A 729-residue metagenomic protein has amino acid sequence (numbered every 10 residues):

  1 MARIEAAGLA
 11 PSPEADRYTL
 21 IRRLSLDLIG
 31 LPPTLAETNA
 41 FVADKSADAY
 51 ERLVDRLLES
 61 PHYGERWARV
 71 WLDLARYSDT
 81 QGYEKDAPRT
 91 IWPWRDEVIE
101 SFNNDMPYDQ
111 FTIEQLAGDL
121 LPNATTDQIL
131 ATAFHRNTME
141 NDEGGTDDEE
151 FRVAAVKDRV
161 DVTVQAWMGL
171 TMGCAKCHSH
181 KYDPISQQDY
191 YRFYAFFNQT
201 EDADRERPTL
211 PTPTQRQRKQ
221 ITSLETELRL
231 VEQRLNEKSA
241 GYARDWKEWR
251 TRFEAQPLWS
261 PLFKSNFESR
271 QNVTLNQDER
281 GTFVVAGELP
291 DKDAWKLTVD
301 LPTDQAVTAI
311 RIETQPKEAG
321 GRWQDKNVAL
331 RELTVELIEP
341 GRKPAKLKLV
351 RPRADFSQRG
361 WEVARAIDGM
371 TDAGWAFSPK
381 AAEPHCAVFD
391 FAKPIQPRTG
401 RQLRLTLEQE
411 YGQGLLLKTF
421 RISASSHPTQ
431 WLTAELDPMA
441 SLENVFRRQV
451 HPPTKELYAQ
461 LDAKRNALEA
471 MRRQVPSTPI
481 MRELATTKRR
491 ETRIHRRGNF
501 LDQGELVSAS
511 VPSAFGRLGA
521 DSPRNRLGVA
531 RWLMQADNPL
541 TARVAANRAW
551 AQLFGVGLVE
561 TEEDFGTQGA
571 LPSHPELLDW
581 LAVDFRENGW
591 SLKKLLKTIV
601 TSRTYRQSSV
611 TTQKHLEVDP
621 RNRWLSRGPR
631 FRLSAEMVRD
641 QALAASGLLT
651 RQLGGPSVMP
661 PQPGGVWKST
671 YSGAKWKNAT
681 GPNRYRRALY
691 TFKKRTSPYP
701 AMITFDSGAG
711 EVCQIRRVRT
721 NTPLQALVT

Functional and structural regions predicted by a protein language model:
M1-R22, D27, L31-H62, S78-N123 (+5 more regions): Primarily short, surface-exposed interaction patches in extracytoplasmic proteins
L120-T226, T433-D437, M702: Sequence context surrounding c-type heme c attachment/ligation sites in exported
K219-A294, P344, G360-A366, G374 (+2 more regions): Activation corresponds to long, low-complexity, non-globular regions
W246-A294, V299-D300, E336, G341-T399 (+1 more regions): Disordered, acidic Ser/Thr/Pro-rich linker "stalks" and the adjacent N-terminal cap of the next globular domain
P302-A309, Q396-R404: Extended extracellular/luminal ectodomain segments enriched in beta-structured repeat modules
Q305, E318-E332, G414-F420: Short coil-to-beta strand junction motifs in C2/discoidin
E313-K317, T406-G414: Short beta-strand-plus-loop segments that form exposed binding edges in beta-rich domains
